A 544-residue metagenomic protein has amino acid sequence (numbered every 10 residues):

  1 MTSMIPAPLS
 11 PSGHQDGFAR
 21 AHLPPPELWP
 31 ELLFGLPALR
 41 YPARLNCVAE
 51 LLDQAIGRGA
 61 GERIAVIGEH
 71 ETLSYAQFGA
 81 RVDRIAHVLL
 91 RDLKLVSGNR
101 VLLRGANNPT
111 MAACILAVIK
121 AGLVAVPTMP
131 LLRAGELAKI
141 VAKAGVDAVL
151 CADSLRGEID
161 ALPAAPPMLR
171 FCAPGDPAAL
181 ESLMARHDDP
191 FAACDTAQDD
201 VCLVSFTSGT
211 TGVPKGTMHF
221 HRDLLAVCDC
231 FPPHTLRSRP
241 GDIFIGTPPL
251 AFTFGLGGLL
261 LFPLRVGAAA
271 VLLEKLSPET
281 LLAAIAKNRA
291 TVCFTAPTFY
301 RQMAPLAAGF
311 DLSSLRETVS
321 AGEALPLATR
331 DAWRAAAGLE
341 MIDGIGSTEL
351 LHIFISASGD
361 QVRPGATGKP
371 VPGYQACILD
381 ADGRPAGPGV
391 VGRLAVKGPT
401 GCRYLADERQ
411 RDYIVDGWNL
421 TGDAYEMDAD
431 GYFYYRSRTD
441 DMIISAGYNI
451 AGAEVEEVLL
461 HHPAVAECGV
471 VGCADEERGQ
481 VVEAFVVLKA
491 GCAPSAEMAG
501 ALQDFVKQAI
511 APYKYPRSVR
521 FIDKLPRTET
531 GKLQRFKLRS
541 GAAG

Functional and structural regions predicted by a protein language model:
E62, H187-F206, V213, R237-I243: Conserved pre-ATP/AMP-binding loop-to-beta segment of ANL
E71-L73, V88-L132, P249, N449: Conserved AMP-binding/adenylate-forming
S74-A76, C202-A226: Conserved AMP-binding A3 loop
L132, C151, C293, V396-G398 (+6 more regions): AMP-binding/adenylate-forming catalytic core of the ANL superfamily
S154-Q198, V213, A307: ANL superfamily adenylate-forming
L225-I243, L250-T291, L306-A307: Conserved AMP-binding/adenylation subdomain of ANL enzymes
R265, A290-T295, A304-R363, Q375: Gly/Ser/Thr-rich phosphate-binding loop
K369-G373, R384-D416, Y448-I450: Conserved ATP/PPi-binding loop(s) of AMP-dependent carboxylate-activating enzymes
